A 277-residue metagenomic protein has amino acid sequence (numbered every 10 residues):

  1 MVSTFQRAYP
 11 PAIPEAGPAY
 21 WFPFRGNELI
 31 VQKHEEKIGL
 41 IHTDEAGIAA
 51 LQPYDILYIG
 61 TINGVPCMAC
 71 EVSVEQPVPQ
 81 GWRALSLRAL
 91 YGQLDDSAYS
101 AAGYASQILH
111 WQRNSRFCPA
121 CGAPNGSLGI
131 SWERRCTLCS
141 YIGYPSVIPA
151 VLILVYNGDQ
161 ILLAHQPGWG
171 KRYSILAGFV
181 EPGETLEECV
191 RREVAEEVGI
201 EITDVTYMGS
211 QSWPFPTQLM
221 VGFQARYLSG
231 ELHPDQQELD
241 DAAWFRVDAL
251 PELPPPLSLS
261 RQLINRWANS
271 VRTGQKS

Functional and structural regions predicted by a protein language model:
M1-S115, G170-Y173, F215, D235-S277: Nudix hydrolase/Nudix homology domain
G103-Y156: Cys/His-rich short segments
E133-I175, F179, E201-I202: N-terminal strand-loop-strand
V151, L219-V221, D240: Change "...and in nucleic-acid phosphodiester-cleaving endonucleases..." to "...and in nucleic-acid processing enzymes
G158-Q160, P167, R226-G230, V247-A249: Short loop segments at secondary-structure junctions
H165-Q166, A177, T206-Q211, Y227 (+2 more regions): Active-site proximal loops enriched in glycine and acidic residues that flank catalytic Cys/His/Asp and coordinate
S174-G209, F223, E231: The catalytic Nudix box helix
Q211-P234: Active-site-adjacent beta-strand/loop module that shapes the phosphate/pyrophosphate-binding cleft
